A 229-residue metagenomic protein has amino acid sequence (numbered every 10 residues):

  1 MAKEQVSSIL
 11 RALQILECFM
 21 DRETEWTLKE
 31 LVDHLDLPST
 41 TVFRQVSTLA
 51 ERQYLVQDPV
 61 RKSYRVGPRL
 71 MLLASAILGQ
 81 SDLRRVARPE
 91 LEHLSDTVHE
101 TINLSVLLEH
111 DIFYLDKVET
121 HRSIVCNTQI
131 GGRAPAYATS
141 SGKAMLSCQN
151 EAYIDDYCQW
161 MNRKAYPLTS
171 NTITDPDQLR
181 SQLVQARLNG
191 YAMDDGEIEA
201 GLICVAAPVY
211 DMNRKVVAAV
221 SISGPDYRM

Functional and structural regions predicted by a protein language model:
M1-R85, E92: N-terminal helix-turn-helix
S75-S123, C148-E151, W160, L179: All-alpha effector-binding/dimerization core of bacterial HTH-type transcriptional repressors
S123-I198: Short, solvent-exposed recognition segments
I203-A207: Short hydrophobic beta-strand micro-motif common in sensory/regulatory domains
V209-M212: Sensor-regulatory modules in signal-transduction proteins
V216: Glycine-rich acetyl-CoA-binding "A-motif" of GNAT/NAT acetyltransferases
V220-P225: Short, hydrophobic beta-strand elements of compact beta-sandwich sensory domains
Y227-M229: Regulatory loop-to-helix N-cap segments in sensory/regulatory domains that couple ligand/signal detection
